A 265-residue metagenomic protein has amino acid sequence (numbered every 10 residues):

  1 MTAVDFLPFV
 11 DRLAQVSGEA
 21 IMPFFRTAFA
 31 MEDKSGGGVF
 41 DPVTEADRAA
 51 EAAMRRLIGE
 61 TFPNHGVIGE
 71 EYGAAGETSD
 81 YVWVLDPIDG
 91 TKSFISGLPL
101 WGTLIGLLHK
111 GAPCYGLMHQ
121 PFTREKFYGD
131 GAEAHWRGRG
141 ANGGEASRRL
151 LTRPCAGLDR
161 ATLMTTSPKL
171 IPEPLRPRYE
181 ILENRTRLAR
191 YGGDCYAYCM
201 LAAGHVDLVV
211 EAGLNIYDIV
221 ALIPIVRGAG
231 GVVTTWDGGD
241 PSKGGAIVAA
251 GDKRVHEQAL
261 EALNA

Functional and structural regions predicted by a protein language model:
M1-I88, E261: N-terminal subdomain of lithium-sensitive/metallo-dependent phosphomonoesterases centered on the IMPase/IPPase/PAP
M1-P8, G140-A146, A265: Short, low-complexity, intrinsically disordered N-terminal peptides in bacterial proteins
V10, A14-S17, G116, L222 (+1 more regions): Small-residue (primarily alanine) positions within well-ordered alpha-helices, especially packing/interaction faces
I21, D47, I58, T91 (+6 more regions): Residue-level signal for inorganic ion chemistry
R48, A52, E71, P87-G90 (+5 more regions): Generic detector of well-ordered alpha-helical packing
N64-E71, N142-A146, G230-G231: Short gly/ser/thr-rich secondary-structure transition/capping motifs
E77-G140, A161: DPxDG-like acidic metal-binding loop motif
L151-A265: An extended, acidic
